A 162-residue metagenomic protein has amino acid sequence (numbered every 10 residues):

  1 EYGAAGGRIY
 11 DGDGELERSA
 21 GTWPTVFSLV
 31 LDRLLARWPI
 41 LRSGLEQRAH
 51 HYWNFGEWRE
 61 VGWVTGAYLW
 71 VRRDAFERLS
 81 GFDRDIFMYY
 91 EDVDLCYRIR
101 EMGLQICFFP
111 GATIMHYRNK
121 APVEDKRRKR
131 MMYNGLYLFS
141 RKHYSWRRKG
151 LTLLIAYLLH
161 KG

Functional and structural regions predicted by a protein language model:
E1, F76, L158-H160: Short, intrinsically disordered, charge-balanced linker/junction segments flanking boundaries in proteins
E1-T22: Conserved donor NDP-sugar-binding/catalytic core segment of glycosyltransferases
A5-G7, G14, R72, I99 (+1 more regions): Generic structural signal for small/hydrophobic residues in well-ordered secondary structure, especially within
G7-I9, E91, N119: Histidine-centered beta-alpha loop that forms part of the nucleotide-sugar donor binding/catalytic region in diverse
E17-L31, L79-R84, M88, C107 (+3 more regions): Membrane-proximal envelope and lipid/glycan-remodeling enzymes
P24-G62: Short, flexible, basic/aromatic active-site loop/helix in glycosyltransferases
N54-E57, G62-T113: A short, conserved alpha-helix in the catalytic core of glycosyltransferases
Y97-G162: Active-site-adjacent helix/loop segment of glycosyltransferases that harbors family-specific signature motifs
